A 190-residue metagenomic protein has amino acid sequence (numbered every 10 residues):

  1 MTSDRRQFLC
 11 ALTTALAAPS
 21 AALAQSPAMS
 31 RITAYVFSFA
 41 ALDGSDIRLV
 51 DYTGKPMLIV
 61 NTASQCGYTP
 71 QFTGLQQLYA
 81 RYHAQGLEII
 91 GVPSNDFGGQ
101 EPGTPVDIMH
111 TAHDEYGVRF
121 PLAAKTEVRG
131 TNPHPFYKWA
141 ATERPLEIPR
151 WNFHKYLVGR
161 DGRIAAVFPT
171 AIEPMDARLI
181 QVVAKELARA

Functional and structural regions predicted by a protein language model:
M1-A15: N-terminal secretory signal peptides and thylakoid transit peptides that target proteins across membranes
Q25-V50: N-terminal "domain-start" segment that seeds a small globular fold
S38, V106-N152: Short, internal strand/loop/helix patches that form the active-site neighborhood or redox-interaction surface
P56, P70-V92, H113-Y116: Conserved helix-turn-beta segment immediately C-terminal to the redox Cys motif in thioredoxin-like folds
N61-G74, Q100: Conserved redox-active cysteine motifs that mediate thiol-disulfide chemistry, especially di-cysteine Cys-X(1-2)-Cys
L87-G103, F120-G130: Thiol-based oxidoreductase modules, predominantly thioredoxin-like and allied folds used for disulfide exchange
K138, T142-A190: Thiol-/selenol-based redox modules, centered on thioredoxin-like and closely related oxidoreductase domains
